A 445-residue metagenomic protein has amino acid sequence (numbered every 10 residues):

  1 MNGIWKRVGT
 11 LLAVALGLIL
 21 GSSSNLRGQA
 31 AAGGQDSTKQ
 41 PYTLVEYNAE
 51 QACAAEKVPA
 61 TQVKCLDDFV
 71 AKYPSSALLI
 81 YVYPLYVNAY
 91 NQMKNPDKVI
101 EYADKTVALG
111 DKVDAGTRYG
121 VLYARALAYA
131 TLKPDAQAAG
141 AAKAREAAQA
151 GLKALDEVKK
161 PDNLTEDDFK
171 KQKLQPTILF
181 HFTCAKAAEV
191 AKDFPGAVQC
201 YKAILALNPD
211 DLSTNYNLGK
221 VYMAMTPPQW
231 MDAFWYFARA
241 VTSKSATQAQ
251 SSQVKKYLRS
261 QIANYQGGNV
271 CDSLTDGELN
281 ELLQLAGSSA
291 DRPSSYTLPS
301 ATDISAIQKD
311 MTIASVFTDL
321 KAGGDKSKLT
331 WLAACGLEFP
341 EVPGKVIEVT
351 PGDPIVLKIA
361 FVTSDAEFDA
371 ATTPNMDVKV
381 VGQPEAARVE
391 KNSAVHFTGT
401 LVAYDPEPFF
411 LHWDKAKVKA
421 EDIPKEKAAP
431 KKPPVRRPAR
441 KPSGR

Functional and structural regions predicted by a protein language model:
N25-Y83: N-terminal leader/linker segments that initiate helical-solenoid repeat arrays
E56, M93, L132-P134, A138 (+2 more regions): Structural motif corresponding to the intra-repeat A-B loop/turn of tetratricopeptide repeats
K72-I80, A108-R118, D135, L155-P176 (+4 more regions): Short solvent-exposed coil/turn linkers within tandem alpha-helical repeat scaffolds
N88, Y123-Y129, K186, K220-V221: Residue-level recognition of tetratricopeptide repeat
G140-A154, M223, P227-A249, R259 (+2 more regions): TPR/TPR-like (Sel1-like) alpha-helical repeat modules
L152-K159, Y257-L258, N264-L332, K417-R445: Pro/Ala/Gly-rich low-complexity, hydrophilic intrinsically disordered segments
I307-D310, A314, K328, I347-K441: OB-fold single-stranded nucleic acid-binding module
